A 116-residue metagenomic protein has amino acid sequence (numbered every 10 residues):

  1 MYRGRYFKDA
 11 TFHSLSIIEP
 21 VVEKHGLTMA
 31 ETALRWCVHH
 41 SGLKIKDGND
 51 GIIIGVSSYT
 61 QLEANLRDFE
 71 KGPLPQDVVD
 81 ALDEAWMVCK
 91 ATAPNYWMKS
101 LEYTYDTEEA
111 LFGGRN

Functional and structural regions predicted by a protein language model:
M1-V21, D47, N95-N116: Glycine-rich, positively charged active-site loop/lid region within alpha/beta enzyme cores that binds and organizes
G4-K71: Conserved short secondary-structure transition element at the edge of the structured enzyme core that lines
K24, Q76-D80, E109-A110: Polar/charged alpha-helical tracts
V38, C89, A93, T107-E109: Intrinsic disorder/low-complexity segments
Y59-L62, L66-M98: Extended hydrophobic/aromatic segments used for targeting, binding, or gating
